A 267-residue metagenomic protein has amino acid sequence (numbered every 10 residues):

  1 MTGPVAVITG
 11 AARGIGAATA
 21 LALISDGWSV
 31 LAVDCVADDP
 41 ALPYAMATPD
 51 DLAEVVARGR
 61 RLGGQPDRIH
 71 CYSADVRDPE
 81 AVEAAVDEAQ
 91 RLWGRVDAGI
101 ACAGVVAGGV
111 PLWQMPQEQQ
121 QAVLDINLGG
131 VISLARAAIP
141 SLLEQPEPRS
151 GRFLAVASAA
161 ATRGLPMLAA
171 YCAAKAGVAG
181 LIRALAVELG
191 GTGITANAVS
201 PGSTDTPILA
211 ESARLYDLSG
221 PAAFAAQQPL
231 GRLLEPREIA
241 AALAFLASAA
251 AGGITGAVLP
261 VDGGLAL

Functional and structural regions predicted by a protein language model:
T2-W93, A107-V110, E118-Q119, E211: Short-chain dehydrogenase/reductase
W93-G94, R232-V261, A266: C-terminal substrate-recognition "lid" of short-chain dehydrogenase/reductases
V110-L112, Q119-L124, F224: Substrate-binding pocket helix/loop in short-chain dehydrogenase/reductase
A135, A174, I182: Active-site helix of classical SDR
P140, V187-E188, G252: Alpha-helical segment proximal to the catalytic Tyr-Lys
S150, G190, T195, I254-G256: Short, small/polar-rich loop/turn modules that mediate ligand/substrate recognition or access, typified
S158: Residue(s) in the substrate-gating loop at a strand-loop-helix junction that position the organic substrate next
